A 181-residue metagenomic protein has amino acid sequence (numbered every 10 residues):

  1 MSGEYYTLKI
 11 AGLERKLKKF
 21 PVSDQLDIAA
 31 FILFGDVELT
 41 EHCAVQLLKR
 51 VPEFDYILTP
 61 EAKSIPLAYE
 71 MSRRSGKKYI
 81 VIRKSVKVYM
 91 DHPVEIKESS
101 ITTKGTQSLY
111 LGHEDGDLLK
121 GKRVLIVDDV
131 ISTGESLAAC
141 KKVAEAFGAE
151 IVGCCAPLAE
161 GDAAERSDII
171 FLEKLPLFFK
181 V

Functional and structural regions predicted by a protein language model:
M1-F54: Active-site-facing substrate-recognition patch
S2, T7, A138-V181: PRPP-dependent phosphoribosyltransferase catalytic core
F54-E61: Short glycine-rich phosphate-binding loop at a beta-alpha junction
D55, K122, V152: Conserved acidic residues
E61-L67, T133: Gly/Ser/Thr-rich loops at beta-strand to alpha-helix junctions that form or flank small-molecule/cofactor-binding
P66-S75, K141: Short Gly/Thr/Asp-enriched flexible loops that form oxyanion-binding sites at enzyme active sites
K77-V124: Short, glycine/charge-rich flexible loops or terminal/linker lids adjacent to PRPP-binding catalytic cores
D128-K141: Acidic, divalent-metal-coordinating active-site segment for phosphoryl/phosphodiester hydrolysis, typified by short
